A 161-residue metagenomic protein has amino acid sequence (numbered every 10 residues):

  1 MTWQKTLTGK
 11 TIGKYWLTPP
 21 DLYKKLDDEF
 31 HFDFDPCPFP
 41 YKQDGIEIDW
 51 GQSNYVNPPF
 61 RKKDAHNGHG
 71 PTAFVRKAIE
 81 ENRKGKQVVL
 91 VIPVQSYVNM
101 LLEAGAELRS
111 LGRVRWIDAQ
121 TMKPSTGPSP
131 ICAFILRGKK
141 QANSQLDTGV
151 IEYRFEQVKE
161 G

Functional and structural regions predicted by a protein language model:
M1-G161: Class I S-adenosyl-L-methionine-dependent methyltransferase catalytic core
